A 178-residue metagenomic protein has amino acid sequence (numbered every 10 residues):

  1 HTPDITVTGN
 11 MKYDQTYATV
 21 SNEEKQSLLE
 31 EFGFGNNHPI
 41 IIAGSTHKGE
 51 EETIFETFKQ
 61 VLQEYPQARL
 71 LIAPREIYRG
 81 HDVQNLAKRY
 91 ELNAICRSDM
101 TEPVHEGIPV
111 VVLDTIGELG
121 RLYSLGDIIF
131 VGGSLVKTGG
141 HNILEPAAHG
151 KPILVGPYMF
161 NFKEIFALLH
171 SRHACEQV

Functional and structural regions predicted by a protein language model:
H1-V178: Nucleotide-activated sugar donor-binding and catalytic core shared by glycosyltransferases and related lipid-linked
